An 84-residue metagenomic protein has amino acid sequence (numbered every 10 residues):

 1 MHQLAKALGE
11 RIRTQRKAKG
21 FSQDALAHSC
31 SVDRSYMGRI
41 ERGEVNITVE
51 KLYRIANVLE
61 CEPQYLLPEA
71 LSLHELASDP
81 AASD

Functional and structural regions predicted by a protein language model:
M1-A7, L76-A77: A detector for short, charged/polar N-terminal pre-domain segments
E10-A25, S29: Short basic helix-loop element that most often maps to the first helix and adjoining turn of HTH DNA-binding modules
I12, L26-A27, M37-I40, L66: Conserved hydrophobic/aromatic packing and binding residues within compact polymer-binding modules
D24, S35, Y53: Residues within helix-turn-helix
S31-V45: Recognition helix of helix-turn-helix/homeodomain-like DNA-binding domains that insert into the DNA major groove
T48-Y65: DNA major-groove recognition helix of helix-turn-helix/homeodomain DNA-binding modules
L67-D84: Short, charged recognition helix plus adjacent turn of helix-turn-helix-like nucleic-acid-binding domains
